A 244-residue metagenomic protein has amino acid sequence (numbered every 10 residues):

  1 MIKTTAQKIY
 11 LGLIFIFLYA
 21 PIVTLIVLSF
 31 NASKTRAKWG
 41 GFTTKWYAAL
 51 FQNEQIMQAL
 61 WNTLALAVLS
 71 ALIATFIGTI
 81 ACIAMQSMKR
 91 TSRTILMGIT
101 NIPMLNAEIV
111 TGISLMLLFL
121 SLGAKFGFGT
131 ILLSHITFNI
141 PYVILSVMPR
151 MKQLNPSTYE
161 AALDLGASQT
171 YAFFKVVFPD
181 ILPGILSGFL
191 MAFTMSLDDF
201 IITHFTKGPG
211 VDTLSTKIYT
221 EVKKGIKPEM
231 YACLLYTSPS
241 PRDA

Functional and structural regions predicted by a protein language model:
M1-G12, R242: Transmembrane alpha-helical segments of polytopic membrane transport and secretion proteins
M1-T5, V68-T100, L117, F173: Transmembrane-helix boundary motif in ABC transporter permease subunits
I2, A65, K89-M97, L154-S187: Amphipathic cytosolic juxtamembrane alpha-helices at the membrane-cytosol interface of multi-pass membrane transporters
Y10, F15-I22, I144-V147, N155-P156 (+1 more regions): Transmembrane alpha-helices
A20-E54, H204-P209: Short membrane-interfacial helix/loop motifs at transmembrane-helix boundaries
T35-A37, T44, I109-N139, T170 (+1 more regions): Membrane-interfacial helix termini and adjacent extracytoplasmic/periplasmic loops of multi-pass transporters
T35-G41, F200-P228: Glycine-rich helix-loop "coupling/hinge" segments at transmembrane-helix boundaries in multipass transporters
Y236-A244: Single conserved hydrophobic/aromatic residue that forms the stacking wall/gate of nucleotide- or nucleobase-binding
